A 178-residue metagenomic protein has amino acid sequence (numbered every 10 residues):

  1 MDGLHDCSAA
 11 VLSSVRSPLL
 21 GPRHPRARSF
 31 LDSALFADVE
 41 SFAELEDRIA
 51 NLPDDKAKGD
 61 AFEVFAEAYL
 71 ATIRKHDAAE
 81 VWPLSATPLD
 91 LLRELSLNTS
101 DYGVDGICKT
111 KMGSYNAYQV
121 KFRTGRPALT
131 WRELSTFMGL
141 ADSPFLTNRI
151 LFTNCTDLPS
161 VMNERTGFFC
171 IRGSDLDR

Functional and structural regions predicted by a protein language model:
M1-R74, S85, L89: Interdomain/boundary linker segments immediately adjacent to catalytic/signaling cores
L4, P22, V104-I107, S114 (+3 more regions): Intrinsically disordered, low-complexity regions
A34, D38, N51, L95 (+2 more regions): Generic structural signal for short, flexible, solvent-exposed coil/loop and linker residues
K58-P144, N154-T156, V161: Catalytic centers of nucleases
S114, P144-R149, T166-G167: Short glycine-/polar-rich loops that comprise or flank the Walker A/P-loop and associated switch/sensor motifs
F152-R178: Domain-level recognition of nuclease-like catalytic cores that cleave nucleotide substrates
